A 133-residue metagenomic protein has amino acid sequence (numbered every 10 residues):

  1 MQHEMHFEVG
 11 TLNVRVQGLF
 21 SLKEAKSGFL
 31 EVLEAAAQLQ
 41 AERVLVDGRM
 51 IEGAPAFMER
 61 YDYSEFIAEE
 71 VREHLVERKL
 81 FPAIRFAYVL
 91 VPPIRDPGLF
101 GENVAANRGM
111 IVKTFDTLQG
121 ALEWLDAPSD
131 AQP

Functional and structural regions predicted by a protein language model:
M1-P133: Amphipathic, Lys/Arg-enriched alpha-helical "gate/interface" segment within cytosolic domains that mediates
